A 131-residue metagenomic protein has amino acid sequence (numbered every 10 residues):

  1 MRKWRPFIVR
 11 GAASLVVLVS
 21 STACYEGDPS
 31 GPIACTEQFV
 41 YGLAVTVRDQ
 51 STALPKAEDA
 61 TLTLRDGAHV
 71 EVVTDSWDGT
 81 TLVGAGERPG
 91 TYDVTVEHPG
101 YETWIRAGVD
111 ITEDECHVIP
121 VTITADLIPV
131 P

Functional and structural regions predicted by a protein language model:
M1-A23: Sec-dependent bacterial lipoprotein signal peptides
C24-G42, R48, V118-V130: Beta-strand-rich domain onsets/edges
V40-L43, S51-T74: Short, ordered, surface-exposed loop/turn motifs in non-cytosolic proteins
V47-D49, H98: Hydrophobic beta-strand positions in extracellular immunoglobulin-like domains
S76-D93, H98-P99: Short Pro-Gly-centered beta-turn/loop motif in secreted/extracellular proteins
V96-G108: A short, solvent-exposed loop/turn motif at the edges and junctions of modular extracellular/periplasmic domains
G108-C116: Short beta-strand edge segments in extracellular beta-sheet folds
